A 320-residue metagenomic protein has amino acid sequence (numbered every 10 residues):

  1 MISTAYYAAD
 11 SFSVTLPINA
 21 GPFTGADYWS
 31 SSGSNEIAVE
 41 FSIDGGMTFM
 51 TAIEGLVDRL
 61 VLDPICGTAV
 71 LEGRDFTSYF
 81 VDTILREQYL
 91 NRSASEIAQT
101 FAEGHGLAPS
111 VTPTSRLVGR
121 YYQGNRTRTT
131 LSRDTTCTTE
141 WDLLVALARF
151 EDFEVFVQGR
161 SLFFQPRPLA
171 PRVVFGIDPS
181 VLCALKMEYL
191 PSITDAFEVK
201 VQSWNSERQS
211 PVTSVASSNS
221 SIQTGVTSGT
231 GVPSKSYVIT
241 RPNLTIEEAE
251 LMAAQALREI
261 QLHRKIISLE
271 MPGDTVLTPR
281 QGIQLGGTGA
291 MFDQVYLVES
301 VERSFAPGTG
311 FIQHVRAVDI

Functional and structural regions predicted by a protein language model:
M1-Y79: Assembly/oligomerization scaffold segments
I2-S30, L182-I320: An acidic/polar, Gly/Ser/Thr-rich interaction patch typically located in mid-to-C-terminal regions of proteins
V39-I43, P166, Q281, G287-G289: Conserved "cap/hinge" positions at secondary-structure junctions
M50-L56, V173-S180, V212-A216: Short amphipathic beta-strand/extended segments with alternating polar/hydrophobic composition
E54, S95-A98, W141-V145, E198 (+2 more regions): Extracytoplasmic/secreted envelope proteins and their assembly/folding machinery, especially bacterial periplasmic
E54-L62, E87, P168-A170, Y296-G308: Short, compositionally biased
G55, P64, A146-F150, S192-T194 (+1 more regions): Short solvent-exposed loop/turn micro-motifs enriched in small/polar/acidic residues
I65-V181, E188: Charged- and aromatic-enriched interaction segments used to assemble and dock large macromolecular complexes
